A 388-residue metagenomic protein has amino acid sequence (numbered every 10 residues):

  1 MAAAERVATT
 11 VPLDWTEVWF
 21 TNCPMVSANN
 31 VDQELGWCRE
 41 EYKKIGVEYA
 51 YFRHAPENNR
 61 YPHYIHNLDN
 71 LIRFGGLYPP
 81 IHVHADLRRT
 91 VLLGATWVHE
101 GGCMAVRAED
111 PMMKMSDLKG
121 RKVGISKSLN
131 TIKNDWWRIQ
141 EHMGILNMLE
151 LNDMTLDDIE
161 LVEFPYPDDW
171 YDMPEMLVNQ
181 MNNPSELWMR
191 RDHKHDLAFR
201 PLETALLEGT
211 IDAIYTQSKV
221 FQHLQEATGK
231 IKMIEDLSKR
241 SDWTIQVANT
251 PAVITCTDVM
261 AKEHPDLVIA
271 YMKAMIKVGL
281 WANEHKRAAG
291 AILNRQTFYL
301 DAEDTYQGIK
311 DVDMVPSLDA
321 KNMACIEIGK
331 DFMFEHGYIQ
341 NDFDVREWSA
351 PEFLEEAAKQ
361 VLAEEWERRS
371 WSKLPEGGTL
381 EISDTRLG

Functional and structural regions predicted by a protein language model:
A2-A4, F334-G388: Conserved C-terminal helix/tail region of periplasmic/extracytoplasmic solute-binding proteins
A4-E175, S218, G378-G388: Short, glycine-/small- and polar/acidic-enriched structural segments that line small-molecule recognition paths
R39-K44, R240-T244, M314-K321: Short, solvent-exposed loop/beta-turn-alpha elements that line the ligand-binding surface or hinge of extracytoplasmic
E40, S116, M143-N147, T204 (+5 more regions): Solvent-exposed, polar/charged alpha-helical surfaces in well-ordered, non-transmembrane soluble domains, broadly
K44-F52, M154-L161, D266-L267, T297-K310 (+1 more regions): Short, surface-exposed acidic
Y78, W170-R295: Pocket-lining segment of extracytoplasmic ligand-binding domains
T90-V98, E160-F164, K230-A248, D344: Short beta-strand->loop
A261-Q340: Secondary-structure end/capping motifs
